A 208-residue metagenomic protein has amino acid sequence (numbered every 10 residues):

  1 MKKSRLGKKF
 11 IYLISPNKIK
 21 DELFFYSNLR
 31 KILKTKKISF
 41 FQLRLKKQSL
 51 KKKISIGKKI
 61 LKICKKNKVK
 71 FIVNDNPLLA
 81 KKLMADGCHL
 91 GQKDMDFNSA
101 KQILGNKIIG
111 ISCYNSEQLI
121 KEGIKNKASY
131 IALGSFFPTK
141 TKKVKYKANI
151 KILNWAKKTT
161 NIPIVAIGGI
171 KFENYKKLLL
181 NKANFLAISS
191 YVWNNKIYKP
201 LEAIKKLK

Functional and structural regions predicted by a protein language model:
G7-S27, K107-N115, A166, I170: Active-site mouth loops of central-metabolism enzymes
L13, K18, L90-A100, A132-V144 (+1 more regions): Glycine-rich phosphate-binding active-site loops on the catalytic face of alpha/beta enzymes
L29-R30, G57, P77, F97 (+3 more regions): Generic hydrophobic/aromatic pocket-lining and core-packing "Φ" positions
F40-I103: N-terminal active-site wall of soluble small-molecule enzyme domains
F40-Q42, I72-V73, H89, G110 (+2 more regions): Conserved beta-strand positions in the central sheet of alpha/beta enzyme cores
I54-V73, S99-S116, K145-F172, I204-K208: Alpha-helix-loop-beta-strand connector modules within alpha/beta enzyme cores
F71-D86, N115-A128, T159-A166, I170-I188 (+1 more regions): Catalytic cores of alpha/beta
K82-Q92, I111-K158, N195-L201: Glycine/Thr-rich beta-alpha phosphate-binding loop at enzyme active sites
